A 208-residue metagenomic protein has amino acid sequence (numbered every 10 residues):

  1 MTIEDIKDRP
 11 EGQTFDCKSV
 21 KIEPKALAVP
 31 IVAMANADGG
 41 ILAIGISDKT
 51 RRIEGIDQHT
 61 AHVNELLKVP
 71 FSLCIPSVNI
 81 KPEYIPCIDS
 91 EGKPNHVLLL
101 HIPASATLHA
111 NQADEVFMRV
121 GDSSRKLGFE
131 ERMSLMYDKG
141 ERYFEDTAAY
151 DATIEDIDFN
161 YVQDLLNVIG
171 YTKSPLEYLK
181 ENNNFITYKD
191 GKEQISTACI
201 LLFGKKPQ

Functional and structural regions predicted by a protein language model:
M1-L42, I46-L99, A106-L108, I157: Polybasic/polar functional segments that serve as interface/processing modules
D57-T60, Q112-M118: "Short basic amphipathic alpha-helical interaction patches in structured regions
L99-H101, L202: Short, well-ordered beta-strand micro-motif
T107, E115, G121-Q208: Active-site helix-to-loop segments that bind/position phosphate- or nucleotide-bearing substrates and donors across
